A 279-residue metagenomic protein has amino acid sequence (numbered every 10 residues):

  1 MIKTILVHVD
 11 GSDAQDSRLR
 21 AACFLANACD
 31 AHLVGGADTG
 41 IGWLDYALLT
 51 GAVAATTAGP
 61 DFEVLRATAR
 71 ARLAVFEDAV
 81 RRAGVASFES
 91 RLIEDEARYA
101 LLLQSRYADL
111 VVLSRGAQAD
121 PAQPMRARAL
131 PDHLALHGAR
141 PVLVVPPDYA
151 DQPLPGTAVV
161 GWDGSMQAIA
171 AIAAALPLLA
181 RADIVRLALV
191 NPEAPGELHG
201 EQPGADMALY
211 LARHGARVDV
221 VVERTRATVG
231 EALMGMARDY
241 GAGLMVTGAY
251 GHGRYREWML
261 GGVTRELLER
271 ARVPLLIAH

Functional and structural regions predicted by a protein language model:
M1-T56, H137, L154-V222: Small/aliphatic-rich secondary-structure junction motif
L19, F24-A28, A100-A150, M236-H279: Gly/Ser-rich helix-loop-strand patches that form or flank binding pockets for ribonucleotide-derived cofactors
V34-G36, F88-I93, L143, A188 (+2 more regions): General small-molecule cofactor/ligand-binding pocket signal
W43, A97-R98, A122, Q152 (+3 more regions): Generic structural signal for helix capping and beta-alpha/helix-loop junctions
A55-A71: A short acidic, glycine-rich active-site loop that binds or catalyzes chemistry on phosphate/adenosine moieties
L73, E77-S87: Ligand-binding beta-strand-loop-alpha-helix segment within the catalytic cores of soluble metabolic enzymes
L92-Y99, E223-G230: Charged docking surfaces used in two-component/phosphorelay signaling
A208, A227-R238: A short, acidic, amphipathic alpha-helical segment used as a generic capping/interface helix at domain edges
